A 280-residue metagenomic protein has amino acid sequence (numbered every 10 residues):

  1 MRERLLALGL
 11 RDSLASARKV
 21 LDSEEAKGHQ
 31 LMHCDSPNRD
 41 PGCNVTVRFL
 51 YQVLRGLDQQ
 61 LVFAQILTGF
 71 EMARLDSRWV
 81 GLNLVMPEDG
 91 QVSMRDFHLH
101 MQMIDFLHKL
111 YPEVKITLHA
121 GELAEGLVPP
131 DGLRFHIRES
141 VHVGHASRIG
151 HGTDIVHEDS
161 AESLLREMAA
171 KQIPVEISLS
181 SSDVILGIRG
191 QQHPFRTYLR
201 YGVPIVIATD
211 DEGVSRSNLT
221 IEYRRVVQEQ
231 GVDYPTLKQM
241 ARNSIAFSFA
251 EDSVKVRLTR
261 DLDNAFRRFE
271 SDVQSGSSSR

Functional and structural regions predicted by a protein language model:
M1-Q102: Metal-coordinating catalytic core of metallo-dependent amide/deamination hydrolases
L50-G56, L84-D89, H119-E125, G152-D154 (+2 more regions): Active-site beta-loop-alpha junctions enriched in small/polar residues
F70, L75-V143: Acidic, glycine-rich loop-and-beta core segments that form the ion-binding/anion-interacting portion of active sites
R78, I137, H142-R148, M168-V175 (+1 more regions): Glycine-enriched alpha-helix->loop->beta-strand junction motifs that scaffold or abut catalytic
D96, A124-R138, H157-E167, I185-R196 (+1 more regions): Histidine/acidic-residue-rich catalytic or RNA/ligand-binding cores of hydrolases and nuclease-related proteins
K115-L123, V203-L219: Short acidic/histidine-rich active-site segments
S163-T209: Generic long, charged, amphipathic alpha-helical segments
P204, I221, G231-R280: Mid-to-C-terminal alpha-helical segments outside catalytic/metal-binding sites
